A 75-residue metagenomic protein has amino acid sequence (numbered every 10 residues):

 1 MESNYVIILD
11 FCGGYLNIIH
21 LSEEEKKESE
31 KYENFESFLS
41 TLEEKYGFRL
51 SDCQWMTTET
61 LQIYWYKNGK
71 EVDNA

Functional and structural regions predicted by a protein language model:
E2-E36: N-terminal acidic leader/helix
F35-A75: Short, mixed-charge low-complexity intrinsically disordered segments
